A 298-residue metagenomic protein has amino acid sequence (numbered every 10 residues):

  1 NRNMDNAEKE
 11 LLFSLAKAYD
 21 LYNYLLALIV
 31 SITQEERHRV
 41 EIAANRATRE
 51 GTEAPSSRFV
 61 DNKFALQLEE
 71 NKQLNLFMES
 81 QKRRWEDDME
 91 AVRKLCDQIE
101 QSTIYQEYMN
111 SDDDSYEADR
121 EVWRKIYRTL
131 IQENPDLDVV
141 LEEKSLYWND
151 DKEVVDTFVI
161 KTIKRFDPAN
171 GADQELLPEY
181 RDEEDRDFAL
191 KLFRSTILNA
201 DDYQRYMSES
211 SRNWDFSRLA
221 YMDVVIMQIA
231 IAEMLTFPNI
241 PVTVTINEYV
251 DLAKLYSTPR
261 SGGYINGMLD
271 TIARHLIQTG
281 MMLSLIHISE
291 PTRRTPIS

Functional and structural regions predicted by a protein language model:
N1-E133, L137: N-terminal, charged low-complexity regulatory/assembly segments
W123-Y127, R186-F193, D223-I231, L269: Amphipathic alpha-helical elements of HEAT/ARM-like alpha-solenoid repeat scaffolds that form extended
T129-D150, V154-T157, K161-A169: Non-catalytic, structured segments within soluble enzyme domains
R165-L198, D202-N213: Small-residue-rich helix-loop
N213-L219: Short amphipathic alpha-helical boundary/capping segments
V225, A232-Y256, G262-G263: C-terminal soluble interaction/assembly domains
M281-S284: Long, His/Glu/Asp-enriched segments that create or flank divalent metal/ion-associated functional microenvironments
I286-S298: Single conserved hydrophobic/aromatic residue that forms the stacking wall/gate of nucleotide- or nucleobase-binding
